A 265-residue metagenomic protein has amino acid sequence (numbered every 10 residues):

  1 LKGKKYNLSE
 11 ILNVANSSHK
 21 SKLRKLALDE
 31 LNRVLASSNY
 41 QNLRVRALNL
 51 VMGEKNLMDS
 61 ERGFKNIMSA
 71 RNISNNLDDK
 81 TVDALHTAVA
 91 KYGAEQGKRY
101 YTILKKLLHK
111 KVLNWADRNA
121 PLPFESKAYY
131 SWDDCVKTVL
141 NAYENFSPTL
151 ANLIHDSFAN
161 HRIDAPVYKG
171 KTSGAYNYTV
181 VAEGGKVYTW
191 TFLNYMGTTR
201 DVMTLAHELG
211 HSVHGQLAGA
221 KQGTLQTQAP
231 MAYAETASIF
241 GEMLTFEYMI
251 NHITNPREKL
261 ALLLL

Functional and structural regions predicted by a protein language model:
L1-L265: Cation-handling catalytic/transport regions enriched in His/Asp/Glu
